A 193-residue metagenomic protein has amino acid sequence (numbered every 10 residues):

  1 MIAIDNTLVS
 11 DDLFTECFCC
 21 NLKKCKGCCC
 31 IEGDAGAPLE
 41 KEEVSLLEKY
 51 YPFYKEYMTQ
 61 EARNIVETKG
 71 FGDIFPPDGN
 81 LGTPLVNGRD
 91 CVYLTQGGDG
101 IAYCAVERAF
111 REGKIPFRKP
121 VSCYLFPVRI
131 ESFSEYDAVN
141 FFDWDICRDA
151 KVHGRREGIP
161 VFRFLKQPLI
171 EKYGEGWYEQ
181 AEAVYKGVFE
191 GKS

Functional and structural regions predicted by a protein language model:
M1-S193: Short loop/turn segments that flank or connect secondary-structure elements
